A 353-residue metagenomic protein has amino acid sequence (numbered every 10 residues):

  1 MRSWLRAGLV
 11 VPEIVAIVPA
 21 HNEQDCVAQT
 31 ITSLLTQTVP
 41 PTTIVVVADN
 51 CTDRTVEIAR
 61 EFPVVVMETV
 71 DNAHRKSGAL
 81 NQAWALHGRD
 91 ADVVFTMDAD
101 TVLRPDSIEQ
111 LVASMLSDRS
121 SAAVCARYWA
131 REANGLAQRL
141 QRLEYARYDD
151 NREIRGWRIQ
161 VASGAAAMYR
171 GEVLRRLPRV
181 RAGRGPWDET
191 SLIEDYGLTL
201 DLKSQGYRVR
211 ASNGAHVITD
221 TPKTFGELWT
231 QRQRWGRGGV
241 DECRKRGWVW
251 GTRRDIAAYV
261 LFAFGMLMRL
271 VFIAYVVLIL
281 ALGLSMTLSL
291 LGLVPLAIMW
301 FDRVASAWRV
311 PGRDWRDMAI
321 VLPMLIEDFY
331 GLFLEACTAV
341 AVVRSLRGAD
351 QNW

Functional and structural regions predicted by a protein language model:
M1, F264-G348: Membrane-embedded multi-pass helical conduit in multi-pass membrane proteins, especially envelope-biosynthetic
M1-T32: N-proximal low-complexity "stem/linker" segments adjacent to membrane-targeting elements
P12-V15, T43, G197: Cell-envelope/extracellular polymer assembly enzymes that use nucleotide-activated donors
A28, D53-E61, D106: Acidic helix N-cap motif at the loop->helix transition within catalytic regions of sugar-transfer enzymes
T32-P41: Short, acidic, metal-binding catalytic loop of nucleotide-sugar glycosyltransferases
V56-Q82, L86, A126, D150-N151: Conserved donor nucleotide-binding strand/loop of the catalytic core
R75-A79, R89-A91, P105-S191, Q233-G236 (+2 more regions): Long helical/loop segments within the catalytic core of UDP-sugar-dependent glycosyltransferases, especially the large
D90-V102: Short beta-strand-to-loop acidic/aromatic patch adjacent to the donor-nucleotide binding site
